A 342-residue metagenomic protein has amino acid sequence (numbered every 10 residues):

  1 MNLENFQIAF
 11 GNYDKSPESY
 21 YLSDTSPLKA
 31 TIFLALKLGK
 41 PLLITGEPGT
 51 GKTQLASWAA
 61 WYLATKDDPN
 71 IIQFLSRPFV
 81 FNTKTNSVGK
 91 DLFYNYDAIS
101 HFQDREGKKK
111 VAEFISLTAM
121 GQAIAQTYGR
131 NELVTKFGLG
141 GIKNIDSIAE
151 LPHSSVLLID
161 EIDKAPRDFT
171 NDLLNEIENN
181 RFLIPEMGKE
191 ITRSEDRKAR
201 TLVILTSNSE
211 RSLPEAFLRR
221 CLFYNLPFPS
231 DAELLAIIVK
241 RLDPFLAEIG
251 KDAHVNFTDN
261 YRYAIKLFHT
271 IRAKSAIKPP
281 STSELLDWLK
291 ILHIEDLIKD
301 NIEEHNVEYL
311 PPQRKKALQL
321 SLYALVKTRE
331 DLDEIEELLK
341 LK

Functional and structural regions predicted by a protein language model:
M1-K342: C-terminal regulatory/interaction module of P-loop NTP-utilizing enzymes
